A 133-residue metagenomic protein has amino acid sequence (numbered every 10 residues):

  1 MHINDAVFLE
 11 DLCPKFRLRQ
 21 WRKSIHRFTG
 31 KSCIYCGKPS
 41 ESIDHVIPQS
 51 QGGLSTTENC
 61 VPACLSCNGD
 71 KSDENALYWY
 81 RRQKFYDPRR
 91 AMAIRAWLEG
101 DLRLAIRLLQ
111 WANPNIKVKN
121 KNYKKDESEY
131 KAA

Functional and structural regions predicted by a protein language model:
M1-K31, P88, R95-L104, L108: Short, charged surface segments at domain edges that flank catalytic/cofactor-binding sites
N4, E10, I43, K125-S128: Intrinsic disorder/low-complexity signal
K23-F28, S32-K38, N120-N122: Short, contiguous, helix-prone interaction/anchoring segments in small proteins
S32-P62, K71-Q83: Histidine-centered nuclease catalytic patch
E58-N59, G69-A133: A detector for short metal-coordination/catalytic motifs
